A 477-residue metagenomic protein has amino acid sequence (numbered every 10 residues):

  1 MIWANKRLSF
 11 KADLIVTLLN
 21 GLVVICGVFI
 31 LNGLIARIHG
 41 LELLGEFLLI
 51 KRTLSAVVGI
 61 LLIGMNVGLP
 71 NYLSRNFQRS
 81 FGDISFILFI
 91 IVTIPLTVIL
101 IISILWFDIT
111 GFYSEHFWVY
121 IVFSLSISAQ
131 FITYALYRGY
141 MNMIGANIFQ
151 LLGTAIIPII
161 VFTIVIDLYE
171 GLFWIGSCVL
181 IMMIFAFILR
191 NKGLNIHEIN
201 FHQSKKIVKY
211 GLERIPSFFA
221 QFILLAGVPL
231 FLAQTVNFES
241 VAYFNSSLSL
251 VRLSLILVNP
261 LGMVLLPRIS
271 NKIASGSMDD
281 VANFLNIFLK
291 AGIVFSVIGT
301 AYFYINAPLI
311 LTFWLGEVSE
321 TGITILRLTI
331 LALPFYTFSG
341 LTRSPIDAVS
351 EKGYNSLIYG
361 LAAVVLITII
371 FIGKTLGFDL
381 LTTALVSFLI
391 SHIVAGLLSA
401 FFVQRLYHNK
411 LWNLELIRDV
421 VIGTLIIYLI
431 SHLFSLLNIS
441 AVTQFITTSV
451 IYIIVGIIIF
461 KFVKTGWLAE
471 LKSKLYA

Functional and structural regions predicted by a protein language model:
M1-A4, V16, L414, L429-A477: Membrane-proximal transmembrane or re-entrant/amphipathic helices at the cytosolic face
M1-K6, W118, I144, L168-W174 (+5 more regions): Interhelical loop/hinge segments that connect adjacent transmembrane helices in multipass membrane
L8-N66, P158, L212-E239, T448-I453: Signature of the first transmembrane helix
D13-V28, G153, I175-A186, R190 (+4 more regions): Transmembrane helical elements of multi-pass membrane transporters/channels
V28, G33, L61-F77, S247 (+2 more regions): Helix-loop junctions and terminal segments of transmembrane helices in multi-pass membrane transport/translocation
A36-E46, G111-W118, Y140-I148, T154-F185 (+3 more regions): Membrane-interface helix-loop junctions in multi-pass transport and translocation proteins
L61-V67, F86-F112, T163, F185 (+2 more regions): Alpha-helical transmembrane segments of multi-pass membrane transport and lipid-handling proteins
Y72-F77, I127-F149, L328-L361, V403-R405: Membrane-interface junctions at transmembrane-helix termini in multi-pass inner-membrane proteins
